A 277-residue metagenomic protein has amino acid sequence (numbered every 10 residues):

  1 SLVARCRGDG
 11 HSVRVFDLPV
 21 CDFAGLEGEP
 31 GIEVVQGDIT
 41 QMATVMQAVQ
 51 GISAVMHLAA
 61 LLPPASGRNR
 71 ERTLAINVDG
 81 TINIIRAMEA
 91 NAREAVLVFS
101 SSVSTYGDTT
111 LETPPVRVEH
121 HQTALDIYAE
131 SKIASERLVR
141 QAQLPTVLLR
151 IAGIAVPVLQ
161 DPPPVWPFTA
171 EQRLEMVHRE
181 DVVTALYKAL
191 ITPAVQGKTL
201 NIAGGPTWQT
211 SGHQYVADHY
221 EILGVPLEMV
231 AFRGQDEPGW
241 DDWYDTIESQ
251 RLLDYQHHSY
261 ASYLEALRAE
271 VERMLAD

Functional and structural regions predicted by a protein language model:
S1-H11: Canonical Rossmann dinucleotide-binding motif of NAD(H)/NADP(H)-dependent dehydrogenases/reductases, specifically
I32, Q36-I76: NAD(P)H-binding glycine-rich loop region in Rossmannoid oxidoreductase-like domains and their noncatalytic homologs
T40, R68, R72-N83, Q122 (+2 more regions): Glycine-rich NAD(P)-binding loop of the Rossmann-fold in SDR/ketoreductase-type enzymes
A75, T110-L148: Catalytic helix-loop patch of NAD(P)-dependent Rossmann-fold dehydrogenases
D79-L125: Conserved Rossmann-fold NAD(P)-dependent oxidoreductase catalytic core, especially the SDR/UDP-sugar
I133, V156-P167, K188-L200: Glycine/proline-rich active-site loop of Rossmann-fold NAD(P)-dependent oxidoreductases
L148-R150, P167-L190, K198: Substrate-positioning beta->alpha
A185-T246, R251-L252, Y263-E265, V271-L275: Mid/C-terminal beta-alpha module of Rossmann-like enzyme folds, strongest in SDR-family dehydrogenases/epimerases
